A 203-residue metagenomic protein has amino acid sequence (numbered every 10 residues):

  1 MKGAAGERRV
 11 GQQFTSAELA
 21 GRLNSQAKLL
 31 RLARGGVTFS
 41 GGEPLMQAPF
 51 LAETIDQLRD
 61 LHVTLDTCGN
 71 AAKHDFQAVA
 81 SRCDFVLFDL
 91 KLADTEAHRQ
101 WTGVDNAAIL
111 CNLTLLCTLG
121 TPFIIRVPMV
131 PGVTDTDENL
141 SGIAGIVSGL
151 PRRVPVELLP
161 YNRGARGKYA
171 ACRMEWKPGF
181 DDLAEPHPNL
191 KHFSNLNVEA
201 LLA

Functional and structural regions predicted by a protein language model:
M1-R82: Conserved Radical SAM active-site core
V37-F39, V63-L65, V86-F88, F123-I125 (+1 more regions): Hydrophobic faces of well-ordered beta-strands that scaffold small-molecule active sites in alpha/beta enzyme cores
P44-M46, G69-F76, V86-T102, M129-V130 (+1 more regions): Conserved radical SAM core fold
L51-D60, C117, S148, S194: Surface-exposed amphipathic alpha-helices with a cationic face
A52, G103-A108, E138-I143: Charged helix-capping and loop-helix junction motifs
A97, L113-I143: Conserved strand-turn element in the central/C-terminal portion of the radical SAM core barrel that lines
P131-A203: Auxiliary Fe-S-binding modules of radical SAM enzymes
